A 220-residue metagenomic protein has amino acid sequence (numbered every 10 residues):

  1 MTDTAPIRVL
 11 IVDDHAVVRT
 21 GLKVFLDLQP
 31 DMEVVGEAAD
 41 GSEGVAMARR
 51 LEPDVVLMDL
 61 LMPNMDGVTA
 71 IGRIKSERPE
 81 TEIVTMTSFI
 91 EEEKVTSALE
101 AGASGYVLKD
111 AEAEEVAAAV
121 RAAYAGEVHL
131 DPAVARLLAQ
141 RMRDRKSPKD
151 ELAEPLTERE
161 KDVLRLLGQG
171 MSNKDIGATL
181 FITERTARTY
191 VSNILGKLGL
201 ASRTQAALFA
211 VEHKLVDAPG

Functional and structural regions predicted by a protein language model:
D13, D59, T87: Active-site residues of response regulator receiver
V18, P63: The feature encodes the CheY-like receiver
D40-E43, N64-T69: Acidic catalytic/metal-coordinating carboxylates
A46, V68-E80: Short amphipathic alpha-helix used as the core "switch/output" element in two-component signaling
L51-L57: Active-site beta3 strand of CheY-like receiver
E77, F89-I90, R185: Short, conserved "switch-loop" micro-motifs in signal-transduction and mechanochemical regulators
E93-E100, S104-G105, D110-E158, D162 (+1 more regions): Short, flexible helix-to-coil linker/hinge segments that flank and couple to helix-turn-helix
G170-Q205: Recognition helix of helix-turn-helix DNA-binding domains
